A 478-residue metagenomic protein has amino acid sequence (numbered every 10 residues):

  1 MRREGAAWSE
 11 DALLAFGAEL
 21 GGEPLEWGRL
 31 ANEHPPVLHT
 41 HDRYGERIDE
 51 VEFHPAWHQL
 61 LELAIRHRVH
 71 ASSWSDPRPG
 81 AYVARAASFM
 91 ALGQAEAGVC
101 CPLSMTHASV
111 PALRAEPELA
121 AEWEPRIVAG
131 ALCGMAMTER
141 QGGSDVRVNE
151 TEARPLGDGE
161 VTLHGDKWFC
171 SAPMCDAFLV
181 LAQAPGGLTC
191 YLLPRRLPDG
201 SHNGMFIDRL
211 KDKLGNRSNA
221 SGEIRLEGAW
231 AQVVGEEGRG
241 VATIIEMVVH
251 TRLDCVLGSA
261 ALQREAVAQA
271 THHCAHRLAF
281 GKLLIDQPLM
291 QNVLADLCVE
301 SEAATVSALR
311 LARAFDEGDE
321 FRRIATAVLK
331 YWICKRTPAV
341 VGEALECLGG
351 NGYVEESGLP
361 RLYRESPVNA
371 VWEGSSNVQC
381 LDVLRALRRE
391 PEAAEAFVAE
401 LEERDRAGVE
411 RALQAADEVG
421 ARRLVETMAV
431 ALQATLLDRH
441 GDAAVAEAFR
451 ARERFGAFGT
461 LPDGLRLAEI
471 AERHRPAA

Functional and structural regions predicted by a protein language model:
M1-R78: Extended, charge-enriched "interface" segments that sit outside catalytic cores
R2-L25, R29, I324-A399, E447 (+1 more regions): Alpha-helix capping/hinge segments and adjacent helical runs
D76-S109: Extended, domain-scale alpha-helical bundle/helix-rich regions
L119-G159, L309-D319, T326, T337 (+2 more regions): Internal maturation/activation junctions in enzymes
E160, H164-G204: A short core secondary-structure module
D199, D208, E223-T251, A268-I285 (+1 more regions): A glycine-rich, basic-preceded beta-loop-alpha segment at the flavin cofactor/substrate interface of flavin-utilizing
E302-K330, E346, Q414, E418-A421 (+1 more regions): C-terminal helix-coil-helix/basic helical segment that borders enzyme active sites and/or dimer interfaces and provides
E400-A478: C-terminal amphipathic alpha-helical interaction region
